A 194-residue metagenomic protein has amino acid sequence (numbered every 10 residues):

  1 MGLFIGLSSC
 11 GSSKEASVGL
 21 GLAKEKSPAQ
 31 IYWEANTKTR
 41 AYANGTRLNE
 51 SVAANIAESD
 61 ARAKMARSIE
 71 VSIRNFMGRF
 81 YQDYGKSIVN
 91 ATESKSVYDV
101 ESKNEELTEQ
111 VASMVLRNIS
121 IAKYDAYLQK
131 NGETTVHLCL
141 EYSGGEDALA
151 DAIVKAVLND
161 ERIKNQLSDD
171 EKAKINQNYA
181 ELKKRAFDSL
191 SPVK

Functional and structural regions predicted by a protein language model:
M1-S9: Sec-dependent bacterial lipoprotein signal peptides
C10-K194: Domain-level marker for long, solvent-exposed, non-transmembrane regions
